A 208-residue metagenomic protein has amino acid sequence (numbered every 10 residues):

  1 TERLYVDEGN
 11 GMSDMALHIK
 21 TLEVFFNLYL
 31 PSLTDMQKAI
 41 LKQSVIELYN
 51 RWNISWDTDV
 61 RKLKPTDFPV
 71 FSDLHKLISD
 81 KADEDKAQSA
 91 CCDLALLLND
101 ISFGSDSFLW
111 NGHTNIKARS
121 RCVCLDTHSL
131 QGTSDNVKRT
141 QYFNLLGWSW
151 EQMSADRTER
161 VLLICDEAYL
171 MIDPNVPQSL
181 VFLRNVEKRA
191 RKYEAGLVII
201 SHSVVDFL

Functional and structural regions predicted by a protein language model:
T1-A195, I199: P-loop NTPase motor domains
I200-V204: Conserved helicase ATPase motor motifs in RecA-like P-loop NTPase domains
D206-L208: Short regulatory helix/loop adjacent to the ATP-binding pocket of P-loop NTPases
